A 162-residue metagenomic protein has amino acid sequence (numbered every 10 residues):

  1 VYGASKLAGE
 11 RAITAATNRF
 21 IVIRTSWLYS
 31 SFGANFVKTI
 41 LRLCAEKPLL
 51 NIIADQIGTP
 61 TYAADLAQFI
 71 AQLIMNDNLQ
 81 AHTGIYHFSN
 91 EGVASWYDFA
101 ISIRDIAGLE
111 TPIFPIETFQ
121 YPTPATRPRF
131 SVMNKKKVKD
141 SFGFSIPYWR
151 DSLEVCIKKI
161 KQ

Functional and structural regions predicted by a protein language model:
S5: Active-site helix of classical SDR
R11-G58, A64-D65, A71-Q72: NAD(P)-dependent short-chain dehydrogenase/reductase
R19-I21, N51, G84, P112-F114 (+1 more regions): Conserved beta-strand segments of alpha/beta enzyme cores
I21, L50, T59, G92 (+2 more regions): Residues that recognize and position ribonucleotide moieties
I52-I57, Y86-V93, S141: Glycine-rich Rossmann NAD(P)(H)-binding loop
A64-M75, R150, E154: Amphipathic alpha-helical segments that line or abut small-molecule/effector binding pockets and mediate allosteric
F69, N76-P124: Mid/C-terminal beta-alpha module of Rossmann-like enzyme folds, strongest in SDR-family dehydrogenases/epimerases
I85, S95-Y97, I101, E117-C156 (+1 more regions): Conserved C-terminal active-site "lid" loop/helix of NAD(P)H-dependent oxidoreductases that clamps the redox cofactor
